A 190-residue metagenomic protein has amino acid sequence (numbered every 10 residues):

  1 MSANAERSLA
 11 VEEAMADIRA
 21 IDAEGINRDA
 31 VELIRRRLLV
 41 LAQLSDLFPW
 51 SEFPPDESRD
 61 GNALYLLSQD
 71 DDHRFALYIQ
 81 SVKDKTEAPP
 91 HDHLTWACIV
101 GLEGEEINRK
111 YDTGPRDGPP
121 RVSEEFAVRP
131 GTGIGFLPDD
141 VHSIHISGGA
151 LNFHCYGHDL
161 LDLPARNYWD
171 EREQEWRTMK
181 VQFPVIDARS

Functional and structural regions predicted by a protein language model:
M1-L47: N-terminal leader/capping segments at the start of a protein or of a new domain
P54-D84: A short glycine-rich, His/Asp/Glu-containing loop-to-beta-strand
Y78-D92, A127-V128, L137-D139: Conserved short histidine dyad/triad with adjacent acidic residue
D84, H93-Y111: Glycine- and acidic-residue-biased ligand/ion/polar-headgroup-sensing regions
A88-H91, N108-R109, F136, V141-S147 (+1 more regions): Short beta-strand His + acidic residue motifs that chelate non-heme Fe in jelly-roll/DSBH and cupin folds
C98, T113-S143, V181: Short acidic-glycine-tyrosine-enriched beta hairpin
C98-V100, G149-P164: A short hydrophobic beta-strand segment most commonly corresponding to one strand of the jelly-roll/cupin
R172-S190: Long hydrophobic alpha-helical segments typical of transmembrane helices together with their membrane-interfacial
